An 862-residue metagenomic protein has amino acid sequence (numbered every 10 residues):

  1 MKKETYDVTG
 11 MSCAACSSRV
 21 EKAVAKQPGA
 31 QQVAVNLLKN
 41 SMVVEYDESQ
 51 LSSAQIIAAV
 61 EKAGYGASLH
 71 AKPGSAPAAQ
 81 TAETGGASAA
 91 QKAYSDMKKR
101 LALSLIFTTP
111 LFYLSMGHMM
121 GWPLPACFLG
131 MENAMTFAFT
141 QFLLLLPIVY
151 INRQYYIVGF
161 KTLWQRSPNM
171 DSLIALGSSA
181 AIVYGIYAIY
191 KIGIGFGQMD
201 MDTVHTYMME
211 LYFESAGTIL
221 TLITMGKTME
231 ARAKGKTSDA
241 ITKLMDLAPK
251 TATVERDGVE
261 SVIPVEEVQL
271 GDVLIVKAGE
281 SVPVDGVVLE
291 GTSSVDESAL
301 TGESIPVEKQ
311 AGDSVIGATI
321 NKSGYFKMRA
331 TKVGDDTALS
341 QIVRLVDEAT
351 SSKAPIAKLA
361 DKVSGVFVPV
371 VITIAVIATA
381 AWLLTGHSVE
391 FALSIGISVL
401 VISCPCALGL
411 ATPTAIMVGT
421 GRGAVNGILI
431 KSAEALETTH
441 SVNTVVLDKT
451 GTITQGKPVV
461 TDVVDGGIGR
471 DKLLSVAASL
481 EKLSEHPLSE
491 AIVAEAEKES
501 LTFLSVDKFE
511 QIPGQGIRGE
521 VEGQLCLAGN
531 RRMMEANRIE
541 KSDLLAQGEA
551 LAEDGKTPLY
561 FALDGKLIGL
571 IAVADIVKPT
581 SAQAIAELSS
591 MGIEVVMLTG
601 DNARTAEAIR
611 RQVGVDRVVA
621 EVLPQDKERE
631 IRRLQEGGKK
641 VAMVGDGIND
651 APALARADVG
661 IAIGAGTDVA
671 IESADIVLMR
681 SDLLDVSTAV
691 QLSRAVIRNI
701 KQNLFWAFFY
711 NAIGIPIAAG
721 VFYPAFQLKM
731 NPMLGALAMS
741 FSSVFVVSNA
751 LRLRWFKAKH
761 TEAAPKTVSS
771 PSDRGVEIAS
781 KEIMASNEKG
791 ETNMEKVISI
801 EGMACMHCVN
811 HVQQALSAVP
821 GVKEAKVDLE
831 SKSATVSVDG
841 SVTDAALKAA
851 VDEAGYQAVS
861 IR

Functional and structural regions predicted by a protein language model:
M1-T136, I148, K234, K243 (+3 more regions): Flexible metal-binding regulatory segments at protein termini and peripheral loops
K2, S18, V442, V521-G523 (+3 more regions): Conserved ATP-binding TGD loop and adjacent catalytic N/P-domain core of P-type ATPases
C13, V20, V24, V44 (+38 more regions): Residue-level signature of catalytic and energy-coupling elements of molecular machines, predominantly ATP/GTP-dependent
P28-L37, S41-Y46, Q50, L211-F213 (+4 more regions): Conserved cytosolic catalytic loops of P-type ATPases
E61-H70, G74-T81, G85, F139-Q141 (+7 more regions): Actuator/coupling domain of P-type ATPases
K99, N443-E485, Q515-V596, D675-I676 (+1 more regions): ATP-driven catalytic headpiece of P-type ATPases
M120-T136, W164, V183, R422 (+8 more regions): Membrane-embedded alpha-helical bundles of multi-pass transporters
L143-Y155, Q165, S179, E214-L244 (+5 more regions): Hydrophobic alpha-helical transmembrane segments
